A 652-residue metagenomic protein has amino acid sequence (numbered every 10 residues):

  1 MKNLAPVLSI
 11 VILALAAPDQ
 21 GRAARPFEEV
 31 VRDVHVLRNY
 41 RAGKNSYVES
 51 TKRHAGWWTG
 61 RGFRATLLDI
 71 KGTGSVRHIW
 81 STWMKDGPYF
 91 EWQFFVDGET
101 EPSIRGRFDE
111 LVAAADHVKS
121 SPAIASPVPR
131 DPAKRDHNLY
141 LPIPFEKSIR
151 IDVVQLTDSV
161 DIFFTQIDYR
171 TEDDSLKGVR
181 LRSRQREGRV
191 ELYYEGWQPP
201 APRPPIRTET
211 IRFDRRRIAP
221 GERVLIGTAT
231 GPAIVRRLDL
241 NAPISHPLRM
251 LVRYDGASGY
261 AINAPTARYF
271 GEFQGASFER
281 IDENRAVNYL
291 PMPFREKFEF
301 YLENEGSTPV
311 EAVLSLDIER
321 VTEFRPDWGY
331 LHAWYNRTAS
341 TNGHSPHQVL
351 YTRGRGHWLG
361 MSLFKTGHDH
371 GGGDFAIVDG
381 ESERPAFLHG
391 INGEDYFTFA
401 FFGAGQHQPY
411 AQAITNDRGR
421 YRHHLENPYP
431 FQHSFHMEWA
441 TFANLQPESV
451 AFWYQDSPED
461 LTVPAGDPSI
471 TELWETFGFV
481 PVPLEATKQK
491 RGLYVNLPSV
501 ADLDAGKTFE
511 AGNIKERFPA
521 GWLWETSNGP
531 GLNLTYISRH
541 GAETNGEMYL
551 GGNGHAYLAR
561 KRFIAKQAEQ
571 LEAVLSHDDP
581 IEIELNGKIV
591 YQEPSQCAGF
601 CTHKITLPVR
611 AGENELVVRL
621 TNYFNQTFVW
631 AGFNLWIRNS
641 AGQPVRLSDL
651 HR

Functional and structural regions predicted by a protein language model:
M1-L4: Positively charged n-region of N-terminal signal peptides that target proteins for export
L8-D19: Hydrophobic h-region of N-terminal signal peptides that target proteins for export in Gram-negative bacteria
R22-G466: Beta-strand-centric surfaces of beta-sandwich/beta-rich domains
A23, K177-R189, D460-A542, V617-R652: Accessory carbohydrate-binding/adhesion or oligomerization-edge regions at the termini of glycan-active proteins
N288, Y421-H423, A559-K561, C601-I605: Short strand-edge motifs at loop-to-beta-strand transitions and within beta-strands of extracellular beta-rich domains
I564-A565, E569-E584, L616: Aromatic-lined ligand-binding clefts that engage carbohydrates, nucleic acids, or primary amines
L585-K604: Solvent-exposed beta-strand/loop surfaces of large extracellular or lumenal domains
R610-G612: Glycine-centered tight-turn motifs at strand-turn-strand junctions
